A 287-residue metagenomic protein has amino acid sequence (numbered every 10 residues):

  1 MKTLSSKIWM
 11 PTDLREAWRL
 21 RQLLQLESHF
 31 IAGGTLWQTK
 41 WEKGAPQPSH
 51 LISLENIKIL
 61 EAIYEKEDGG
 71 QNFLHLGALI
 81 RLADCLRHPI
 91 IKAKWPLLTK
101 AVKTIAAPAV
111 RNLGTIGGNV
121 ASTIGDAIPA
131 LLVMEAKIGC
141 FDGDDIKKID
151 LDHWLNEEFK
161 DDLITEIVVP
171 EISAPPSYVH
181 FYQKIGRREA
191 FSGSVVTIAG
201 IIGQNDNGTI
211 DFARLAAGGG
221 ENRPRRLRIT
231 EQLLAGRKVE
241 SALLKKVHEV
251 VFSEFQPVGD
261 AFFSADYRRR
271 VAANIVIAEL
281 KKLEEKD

Functional and structural regions predicted by a protein language model:
M1-D287: C-terminal structural segment of proteins
